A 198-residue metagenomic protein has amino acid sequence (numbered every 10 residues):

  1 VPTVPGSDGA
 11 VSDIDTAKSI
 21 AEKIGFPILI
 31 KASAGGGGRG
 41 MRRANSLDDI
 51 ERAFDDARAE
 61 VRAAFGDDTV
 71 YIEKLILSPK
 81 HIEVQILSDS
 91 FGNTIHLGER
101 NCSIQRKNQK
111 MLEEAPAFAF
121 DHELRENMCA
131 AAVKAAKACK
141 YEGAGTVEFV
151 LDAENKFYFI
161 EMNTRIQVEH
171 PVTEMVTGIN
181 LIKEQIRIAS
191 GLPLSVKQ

Functional and structural regions predicted by a protein language model:
V1-S33, G40, S195: A conserved helix-loop-beta module that forms one wall/lid of the active-site cleft in ATP-utilizing catalytic domains
P27, A32, G37, A44-Q198: ATP-dependent carboxylate activation and anion-phosphoryl transfer catalytic cores that bind Mg-ATP to form
